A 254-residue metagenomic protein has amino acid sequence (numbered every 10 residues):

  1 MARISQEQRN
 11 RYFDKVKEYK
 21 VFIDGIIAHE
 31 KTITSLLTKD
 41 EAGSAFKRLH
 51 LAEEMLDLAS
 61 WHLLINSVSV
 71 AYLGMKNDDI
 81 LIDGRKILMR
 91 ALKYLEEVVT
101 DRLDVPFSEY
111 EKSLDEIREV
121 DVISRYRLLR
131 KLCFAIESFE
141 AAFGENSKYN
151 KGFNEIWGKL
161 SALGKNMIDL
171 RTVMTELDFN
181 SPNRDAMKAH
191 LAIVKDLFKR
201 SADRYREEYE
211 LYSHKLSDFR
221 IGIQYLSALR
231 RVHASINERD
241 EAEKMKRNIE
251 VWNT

Functional and structural regions predicted by a protein language model:
M1-T38: Eukaryotic intrinsically disordered, low-complexity segments enriched for acidic and Ser/Thr/Pro residues that serve as
Q6-F13, A45-L73, M89-L211: Amphipathic alpha-helical repeat scaffolds of TPR domains
Y19, I26-H29, I33, G84 (+5 more regions): Amphipathic alpha-helices that form helix-helix packing interfaces
F46-H50, M75-K86, N154-G158, L216-Q224 (+1 more regions): Short, charged, amphipathic alpha-helical segments
N66, K195, A202, Y209 (+3 more regions): Heptad-repeat amphipathic alpha-helical coiled-coil interaction surface used for oligomerization/assembly
I87, A91, L163, R239-N253: Repeat-associated, polar segments at repeat-unit boundaries in modular proteins
